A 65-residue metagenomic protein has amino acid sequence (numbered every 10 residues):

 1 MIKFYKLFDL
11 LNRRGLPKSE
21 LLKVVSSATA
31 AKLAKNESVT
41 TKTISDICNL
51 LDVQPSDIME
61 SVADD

Functional and structural regions predicted by a protein language model:
M1-K18: A short, Lys/Arg-rich alpha-helix, primarily the initiator
K3, S26-T29, T43: N-terminal positioning helix adjacent to the helix-turn-helix/winged-helix DNA-binding module
F8, S19, A31, S45 (+1 more regions): Residues within the helices of the helix-turn-helix
L11, E20-L22, C48: The alpha-helix within a helix-turn-helix
G15-A31: Short alpha-helical DNA-recognition segment
E37-N49: Short, basic-rich loop-to-helix N-cap that marks the start of a DNA-contacting helix
D52-D65: Short C-terminal boundary/hinge segments that cap the last helix of small helical domains
